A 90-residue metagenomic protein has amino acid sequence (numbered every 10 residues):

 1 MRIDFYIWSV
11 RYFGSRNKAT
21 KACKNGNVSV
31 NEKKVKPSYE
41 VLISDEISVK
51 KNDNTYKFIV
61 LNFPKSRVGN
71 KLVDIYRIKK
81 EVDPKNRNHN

Functional and structural regions predicted by a protein language model:
R2-F5, N17, K21, N27-N90: Strongly charged
